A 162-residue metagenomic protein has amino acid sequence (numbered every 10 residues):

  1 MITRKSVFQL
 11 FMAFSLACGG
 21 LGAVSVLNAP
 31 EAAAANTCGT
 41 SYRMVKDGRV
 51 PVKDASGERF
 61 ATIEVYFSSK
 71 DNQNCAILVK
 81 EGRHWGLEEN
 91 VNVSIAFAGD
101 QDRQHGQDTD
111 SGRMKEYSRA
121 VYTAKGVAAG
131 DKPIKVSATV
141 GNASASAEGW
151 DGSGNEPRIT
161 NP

Functional and structural regions predicted by a protein language model:
M1-A55: N-terminal prepro-regions of secreted/extracellular proteins
A33-P162: Post-signal peptide N-terminal regions of Sec-secreted extracellular proteins
